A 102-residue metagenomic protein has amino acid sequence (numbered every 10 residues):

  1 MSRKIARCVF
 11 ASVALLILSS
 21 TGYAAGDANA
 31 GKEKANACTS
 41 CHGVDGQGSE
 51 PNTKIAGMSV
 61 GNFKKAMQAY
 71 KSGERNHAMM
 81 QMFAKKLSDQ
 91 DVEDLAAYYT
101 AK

Functional and structural regions predicted by a protein language model:
M1-F10: Bacterial N-terminal signal peptides that target proteins for export
L18-T21: N-terminal signal peptide c-region/cleavage motif recognized by signal peptidases
Y23-E33: Cleaved targeting-peptide boundary
A28, G46-R75, Q81: Gly/Gly-Pro-rich "capping" loops immediately C-terminal to redox-active cysteine motifs in periplasmic/lumenal
N29, G57, K86-Q90: Soluble non-cytosolic domains of exported or imported proteins
N36-V44, L95: The canonical Cys-X-X-Cys-His
C41-Q47, T100-A101: Detector for the c-type heme attachment site
A66, Y70-S72, F83-K102: C-terminal capping alpha-helices of c-type cytochrome domains
